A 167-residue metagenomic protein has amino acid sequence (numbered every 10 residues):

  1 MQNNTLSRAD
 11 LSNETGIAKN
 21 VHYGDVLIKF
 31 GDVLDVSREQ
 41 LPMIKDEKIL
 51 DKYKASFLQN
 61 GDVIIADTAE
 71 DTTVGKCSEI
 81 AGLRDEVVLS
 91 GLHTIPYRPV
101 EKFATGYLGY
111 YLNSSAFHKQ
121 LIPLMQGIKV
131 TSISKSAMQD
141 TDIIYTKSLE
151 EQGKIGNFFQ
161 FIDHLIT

Functional and structural regions predicted by a protein language model:
M1-L11, T15-K19, L149: Non-catalytic DNA-recognition/assembly elements of restriction-modification systems
Q2-L6, F117, H164: Generic structural signal for secondary-structure transition and capping sites
L11, D32, K76, G91 (+1 more regions): Specificity-determining recognition surfaces
T15-V36: Short beta-strand/loop turn elements enriched in aromatics
H22-V26, E39-N113: A short beta-sheet element
D46-I49, I128-V130, Q139-L149, L165: Short, recurring structural edge motifs at helix starts
F103, A116, K147-E150: A generic structural signal for alpha-helix starts
L108, D142-T167: Amphipathic alpha-helical segments
